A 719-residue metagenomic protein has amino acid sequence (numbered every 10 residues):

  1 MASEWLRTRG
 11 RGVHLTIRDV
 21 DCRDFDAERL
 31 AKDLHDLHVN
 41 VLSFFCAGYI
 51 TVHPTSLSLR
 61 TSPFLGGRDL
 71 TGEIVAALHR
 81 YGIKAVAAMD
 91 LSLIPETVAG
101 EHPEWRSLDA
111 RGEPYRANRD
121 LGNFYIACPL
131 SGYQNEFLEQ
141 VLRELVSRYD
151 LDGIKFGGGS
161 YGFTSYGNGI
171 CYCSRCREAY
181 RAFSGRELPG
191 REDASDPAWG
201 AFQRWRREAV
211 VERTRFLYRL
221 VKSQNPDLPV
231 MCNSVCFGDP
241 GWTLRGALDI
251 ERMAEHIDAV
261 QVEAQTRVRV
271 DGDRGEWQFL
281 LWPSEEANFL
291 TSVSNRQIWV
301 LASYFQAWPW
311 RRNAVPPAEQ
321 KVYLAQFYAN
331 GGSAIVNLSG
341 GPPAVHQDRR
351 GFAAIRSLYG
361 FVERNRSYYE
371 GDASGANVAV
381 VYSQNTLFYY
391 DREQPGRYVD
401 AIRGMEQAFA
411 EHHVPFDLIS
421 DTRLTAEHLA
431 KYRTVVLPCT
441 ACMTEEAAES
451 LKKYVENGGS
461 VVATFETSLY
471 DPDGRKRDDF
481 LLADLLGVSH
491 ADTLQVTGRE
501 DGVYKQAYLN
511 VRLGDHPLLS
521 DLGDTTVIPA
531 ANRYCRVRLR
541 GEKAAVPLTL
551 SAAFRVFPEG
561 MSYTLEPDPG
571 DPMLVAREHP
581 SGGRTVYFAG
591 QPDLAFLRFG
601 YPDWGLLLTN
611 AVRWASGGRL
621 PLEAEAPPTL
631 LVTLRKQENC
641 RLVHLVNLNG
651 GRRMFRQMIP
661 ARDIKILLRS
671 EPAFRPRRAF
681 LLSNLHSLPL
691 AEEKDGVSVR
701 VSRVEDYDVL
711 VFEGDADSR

Functional and structural regions predicted by a protein language model:
M1-V52, S56-A88, S374, L631 (+3 more regions): Mature N-terminal, pre-catalytic/accessory segment of carbohydrate-active enzymes
A2, R7-R9, A85, W199-G200 (+3 more regions): Carbohydrate-binding surfaces of carbohydrate-active enzymes
G12, V39-F44, L70-R119, G153-G158 (+1 more regions): Glycine-rich, aromatic-flanked loop segments that form ligand/cofactor-binding clefts across common enzyme folds
T16, S43-I50, M89-E96, K155-G167 (+4 more regions): Short, solvent-exposed turn/loop segments enriched in Gly/Ser/Thr/Pro and often Arg
V20-D36, Q134-L145, W242-M253, P316-L324 (+1 more regions): Short, acidic/polar
L30, H35-L70, L93-R111, F163-R175 (+6 more regions): Aromatic-lined carbohydrate-binding/catalytic grooves of carbohydrate-active enzymes
V39-V41, D152, S333-A334, R433: Short acidic/polar active-site loop segments enriched in Thr and Asp
A87, L91-Y149, G158, S174-R207 (+1 more regions): Active-site-adjacent "subsite" loops/lids of carbohydrate-active enzymes
